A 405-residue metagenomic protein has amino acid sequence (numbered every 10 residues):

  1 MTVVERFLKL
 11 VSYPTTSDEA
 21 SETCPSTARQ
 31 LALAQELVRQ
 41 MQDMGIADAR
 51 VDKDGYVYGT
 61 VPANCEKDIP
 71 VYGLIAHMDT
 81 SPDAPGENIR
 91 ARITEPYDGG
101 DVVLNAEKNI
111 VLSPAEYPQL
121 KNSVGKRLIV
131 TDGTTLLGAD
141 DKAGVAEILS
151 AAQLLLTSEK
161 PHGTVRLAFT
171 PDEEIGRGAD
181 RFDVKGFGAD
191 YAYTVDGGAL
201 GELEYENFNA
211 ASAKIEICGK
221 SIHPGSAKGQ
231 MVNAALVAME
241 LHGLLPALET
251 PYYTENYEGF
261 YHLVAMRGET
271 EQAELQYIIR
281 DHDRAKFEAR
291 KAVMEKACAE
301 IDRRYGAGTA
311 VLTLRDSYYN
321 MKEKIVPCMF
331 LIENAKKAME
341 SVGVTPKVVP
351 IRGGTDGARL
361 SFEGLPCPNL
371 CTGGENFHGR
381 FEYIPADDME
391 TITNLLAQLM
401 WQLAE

Functional and structural regions predicted by a protein language model:
T2-A28, V130, Y318, H378-G379: N-terminal capping segment at the start of a domain
E22-I69, G73-I75, D79, I89-R90: A non-catalytic alpha/beta surface segment that caps or lines the substrate-entry region of metallo-dependent hydrolase
K67-P161, A189, T391: Active-site metal-coordination/substrate-binding segment of hydrolases, especially metallo-dependent peptidases
V102, Y117, K126-A139, D172-D302 (+2 more regions): Midchain, well-structured core segments that form catalytic/ion-binding scaffolds
L149-L156, E240-A247, Q398-W401: Short glycine/serine- and small hydrophobic-enriched flexible loop segments
Q153-I175, N256: Short helix-loop-beta-strand segments that form the rim/entrance of peptidase-like active sites
L236-Y253, F260-V264, T309, Y319-P368: Active-site-adjacent substrate-binding region of metalloamidase/peptidase-like peptide-processing proteins
E269-E271, P346-L403: Zn-dependent metallopeptidase/amidohydrolase metal-coordination segment
